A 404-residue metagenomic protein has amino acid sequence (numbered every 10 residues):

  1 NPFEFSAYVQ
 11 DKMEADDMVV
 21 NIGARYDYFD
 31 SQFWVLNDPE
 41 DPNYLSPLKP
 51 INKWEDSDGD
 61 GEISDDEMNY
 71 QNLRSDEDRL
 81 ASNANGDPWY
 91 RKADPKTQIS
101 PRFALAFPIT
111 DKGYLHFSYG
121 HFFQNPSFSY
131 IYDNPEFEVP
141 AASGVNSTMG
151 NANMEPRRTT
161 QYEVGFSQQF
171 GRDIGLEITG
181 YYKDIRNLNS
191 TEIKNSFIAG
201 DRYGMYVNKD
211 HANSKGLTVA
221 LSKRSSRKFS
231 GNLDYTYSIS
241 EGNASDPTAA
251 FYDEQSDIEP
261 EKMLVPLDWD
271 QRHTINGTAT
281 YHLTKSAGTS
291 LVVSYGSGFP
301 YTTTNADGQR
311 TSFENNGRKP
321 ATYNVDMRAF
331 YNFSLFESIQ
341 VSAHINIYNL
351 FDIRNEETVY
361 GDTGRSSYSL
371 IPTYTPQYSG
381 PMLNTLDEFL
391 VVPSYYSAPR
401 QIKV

Functional and structural regions predicted by a protein language model:
N1-T110: Signature of Gram-negative outer-membrane beta-barrel scaffolds
F3-F5, P95-I99, R158-T160, N213-K215 (+4 more regions): Residues that define the transmembrane beta-barrel architecture of outer-membrane proteins
A7-M13, A24, P95, F103-F107 (+8 more regions): Residues on the lipid-exposed face of transmembrane beta-strands in outer-membrane beta-barrel proteins
D17-V20, G113-L115, D173-L176, K228-G231 (+2 more regions): Repeated loop/turn-to-beta-strand initiation elements of outer-membrane beta-barrel proteins
I22-Y28, F117-H121, Y130, L176-Y182 (+3 more regions): Transmembrane beta-barrel strands of outer-membrane/channel proteins
P108, Y114-Y132, A141-N146, A152-M205 (+3 more regions): Membrane-embedded beta-barrel scaffold of Gram-negative outer-membrane proteins
G180-D184, N189, S196, D201-T304: Gram-negative outer-membrane beta-barrel transporters
S286, S294-D307, N324, Y331-V404: C-terminal beta-signal and adjacent terminal beta-strands/loops of Gram-negative outer-membrane beta-barrel proteins
